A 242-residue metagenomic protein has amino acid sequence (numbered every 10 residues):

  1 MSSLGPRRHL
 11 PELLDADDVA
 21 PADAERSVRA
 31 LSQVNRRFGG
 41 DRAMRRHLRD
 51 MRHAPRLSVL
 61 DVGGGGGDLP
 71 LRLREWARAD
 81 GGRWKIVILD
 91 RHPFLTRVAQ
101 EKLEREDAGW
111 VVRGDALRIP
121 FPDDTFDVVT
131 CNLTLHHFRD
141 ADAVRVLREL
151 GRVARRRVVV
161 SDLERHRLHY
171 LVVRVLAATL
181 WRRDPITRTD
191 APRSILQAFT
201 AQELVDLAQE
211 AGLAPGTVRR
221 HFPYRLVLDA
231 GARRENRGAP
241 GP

Functional and structural regions predicted by a protein language model:
M1-D17: N-terminal auxiliary segments of SAM/dcSAM-dependent transferases
D17, P21-R46: Class I SAM-dependent methyltransferase Rossmann-like catalytic core, especially the SAM/SAH-binding loop
L60, G66-R118: Class I SAM-dependent methyltransferase SAM/SAH-binding core
T130: A conserved beta-strand element that flanks and buttresses the S-adenosyl-L-methionine
F138-E149: A short, conserved alpha-helix within the catalytic core of class I
A154-L163: Conserved beta-strand signature within the Rossmann-like core of class I S-adenosyl-L-methionine
L163-A211, T217: C-terminal alpha-helical "lid/dimerization" subdomain adjacent to the S-adenosyl-L-methionine
Q197-P242: Conserved Class I S-adenosyl-L-methionine
